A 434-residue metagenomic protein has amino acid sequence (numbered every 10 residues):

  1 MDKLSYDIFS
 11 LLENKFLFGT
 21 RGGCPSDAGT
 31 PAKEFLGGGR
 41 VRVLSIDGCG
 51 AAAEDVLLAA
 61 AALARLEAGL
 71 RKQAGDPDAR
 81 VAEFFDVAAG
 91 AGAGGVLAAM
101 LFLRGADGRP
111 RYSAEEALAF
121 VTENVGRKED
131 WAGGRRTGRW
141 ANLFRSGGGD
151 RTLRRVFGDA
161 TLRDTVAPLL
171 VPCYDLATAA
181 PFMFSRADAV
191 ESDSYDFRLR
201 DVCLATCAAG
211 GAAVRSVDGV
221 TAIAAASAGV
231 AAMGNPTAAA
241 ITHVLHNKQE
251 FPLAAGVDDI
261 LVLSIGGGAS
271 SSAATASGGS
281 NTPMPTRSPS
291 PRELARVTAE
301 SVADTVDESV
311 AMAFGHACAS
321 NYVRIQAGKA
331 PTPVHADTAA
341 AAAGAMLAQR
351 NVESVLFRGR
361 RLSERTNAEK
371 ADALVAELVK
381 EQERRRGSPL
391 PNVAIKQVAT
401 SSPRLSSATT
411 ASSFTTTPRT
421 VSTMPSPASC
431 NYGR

Functional and structural regions predicted by a protein language model:
M1-R434: Conserved catalytic cores and adjacent C-terminal regulatory segments of lipid-metabolizing esterases/lipases
